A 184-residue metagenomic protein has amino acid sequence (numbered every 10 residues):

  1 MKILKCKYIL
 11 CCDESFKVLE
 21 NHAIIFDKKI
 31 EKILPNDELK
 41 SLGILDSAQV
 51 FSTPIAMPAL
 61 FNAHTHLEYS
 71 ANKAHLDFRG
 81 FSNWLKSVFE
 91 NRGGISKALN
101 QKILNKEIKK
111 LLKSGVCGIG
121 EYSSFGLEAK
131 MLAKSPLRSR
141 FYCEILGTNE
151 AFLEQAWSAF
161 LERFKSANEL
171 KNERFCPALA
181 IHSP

Functional and structural regions predicted by a protein language model:
M1-L42: N-terminal metal-binding scaffold of metallo-dependent hydrolase/deaminase domains
K2-K5, K40-N83, N105, K109 (+1 more regions): Replace "His-x-His-based motif
C12, H66, S124: Flexible loop residues that form catalytic and substrate-binding hotspots at small-molecule/glycan-binding clefts
D37-L45, K130-P136: Short loop/helix-cap segments at secondary-structure boundaries that form the rim of catalytic
S70-K102, R140-L146, L161: Active-site gating loops and adjacent loop-to-helix segments of metal-dependent hydrolytic enzymes
L99-K110, S123-L127, Q155-F164: Short, acidic/polar
C117-G118: Short acidic/polar active-site loop segments enriched in Thr and Asp
K130-P184: Metal-coordinating catalytic core of metallo-dependent amide/deamination hydrolases
